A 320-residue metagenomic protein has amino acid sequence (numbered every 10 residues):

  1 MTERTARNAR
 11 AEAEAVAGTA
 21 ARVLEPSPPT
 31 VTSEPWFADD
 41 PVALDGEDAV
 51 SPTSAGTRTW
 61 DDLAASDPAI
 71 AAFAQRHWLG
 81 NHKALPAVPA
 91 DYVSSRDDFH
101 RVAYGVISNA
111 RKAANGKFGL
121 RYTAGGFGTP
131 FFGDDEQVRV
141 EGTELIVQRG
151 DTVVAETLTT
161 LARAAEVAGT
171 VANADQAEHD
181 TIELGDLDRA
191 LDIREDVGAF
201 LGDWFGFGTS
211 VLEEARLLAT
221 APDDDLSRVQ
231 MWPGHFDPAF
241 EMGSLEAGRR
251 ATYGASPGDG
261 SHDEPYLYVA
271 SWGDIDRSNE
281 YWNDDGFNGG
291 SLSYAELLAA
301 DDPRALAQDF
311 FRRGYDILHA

Functional and structural regions predicted by a protein language model:
T2, A124, T152, R277: A domain-level signal for the structural core that forms small-molecule/cofactor-binding pockets and catalytic centers
A6-R139: N-terminal ordered "arm"
G80-N81, A87, E144-I146, A177-D196 (+3 more regions): Glycine-rich, often proline-containing surface loops adjacent to acidic residues and nearby aromatics that form
A103-A114, A168, G208, L212-A219 (+1 more regions): Hydrophobic, Leu/Ile/Phe/Ala-enriched alpha-helical segments that form helix-helix packing faces
N115-E144, D224-W272: Amphipathic, interaction-prone secondary-structure segments
E136-I182: Hydrophobic, ordered structural segments
A164-V229: Surface-exposed beta-loop interaction hotspot
D276-A320: Long, compositionally biased interface segments
